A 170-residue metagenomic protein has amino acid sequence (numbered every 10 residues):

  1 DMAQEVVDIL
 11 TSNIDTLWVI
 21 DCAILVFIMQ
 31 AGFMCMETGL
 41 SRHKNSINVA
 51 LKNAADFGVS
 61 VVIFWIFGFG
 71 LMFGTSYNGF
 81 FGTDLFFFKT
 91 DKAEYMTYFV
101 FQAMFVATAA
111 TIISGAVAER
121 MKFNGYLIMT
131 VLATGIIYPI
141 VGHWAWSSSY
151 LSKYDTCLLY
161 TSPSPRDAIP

Functional and structural regions predicted by a protein language model:
M2-S162: Glycine- and aromatic-enriched membrane alpha-helices
Y160-P170: Single conserved hydrophobic/aromatic residue that forms the stacking wall/gate of nucleotide- or nucleobase-binding
